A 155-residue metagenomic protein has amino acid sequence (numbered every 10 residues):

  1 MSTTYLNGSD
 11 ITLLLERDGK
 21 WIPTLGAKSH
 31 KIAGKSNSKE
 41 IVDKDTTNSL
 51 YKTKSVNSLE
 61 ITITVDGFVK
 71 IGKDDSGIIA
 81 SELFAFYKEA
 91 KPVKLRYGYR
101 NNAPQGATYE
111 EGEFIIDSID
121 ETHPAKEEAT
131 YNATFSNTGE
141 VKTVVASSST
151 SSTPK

Functional and structural regions predicted by a protein language model:
M1-T4, S136, E140-K155: Viral virion structural and adsorption modules
S2-I71, E113-A129: Solvent-exposed edge beta-strands and adjacent loop segments that serve as assembly or binding interfaces
T3-Y5, E16-W21, A85, G98 (+2 more regions): Surface-exposed, hydrophilic segments of mature proteins
A27-K28, G98-V144: Short beta-strand and beta-hairpin "edge-sheet" elements
I41-K54, S76-I78, A146-K155: Surface-exposed ligand/attachment interfaces on beta-rich extracellular proteins
K70-D75, V141-V145: Short, cysteine-centered beta-strand-loop-beta hairpins and adjacent loop/turn segments enriched in charged/polar
G72-Q105: Mid-chain, well-packed structural core segment of small domains
